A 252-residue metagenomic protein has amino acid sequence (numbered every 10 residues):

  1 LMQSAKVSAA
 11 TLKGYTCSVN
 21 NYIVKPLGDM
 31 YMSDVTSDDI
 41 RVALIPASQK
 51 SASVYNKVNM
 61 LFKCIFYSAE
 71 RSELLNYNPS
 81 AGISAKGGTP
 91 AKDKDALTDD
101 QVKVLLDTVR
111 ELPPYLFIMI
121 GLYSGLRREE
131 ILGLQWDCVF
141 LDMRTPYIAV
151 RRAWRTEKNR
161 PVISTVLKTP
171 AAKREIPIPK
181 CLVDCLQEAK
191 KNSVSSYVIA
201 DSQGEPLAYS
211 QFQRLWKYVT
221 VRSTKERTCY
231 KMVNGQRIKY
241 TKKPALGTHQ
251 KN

Functional and structural regions predicted by a protein language model:
M2-L74, P79, A91, E205-Q211 (+2 more regions): N-terminal core-binding DNA-recognition domain of tyrosine site-specific recombinases/integrases
T16-V24, G28, R41-I45, K63 (+5 more regions): Amphipathic, well-packed alpha-helical segments that form the structural scaffold of globular domains
S18, D39, K57-L61, Q101 (+6 more regions): Charged catalytic carboxylate motif
D38, G82-G88, V198-Q203: Short linear capping/connector segments at secondary-structure termini
A52, K103, D107-L112, S124 (+3 more regions): Short, basic (Lys/Arg/His-rich) helix/loop patches that form interaction surfaces in the mid-to-C-terminal regions
A52, N56-V58, R71-W136, D142-T145 (+2 more regions): Basic, Lys/Arg- and aromatic-enriched nucleic-acid-binding interface segment
E70-P79, F140-R144, A149-R152, T156 (+2 more regions): Proline-centered turn/helix-capping motifs that create local helix->coil transitions or kinks
S84, D100-Q101, L134-A189: Conserved tyrosine-mediated DNA breakage-rejoining catalytic core shared by Y-recombinases
